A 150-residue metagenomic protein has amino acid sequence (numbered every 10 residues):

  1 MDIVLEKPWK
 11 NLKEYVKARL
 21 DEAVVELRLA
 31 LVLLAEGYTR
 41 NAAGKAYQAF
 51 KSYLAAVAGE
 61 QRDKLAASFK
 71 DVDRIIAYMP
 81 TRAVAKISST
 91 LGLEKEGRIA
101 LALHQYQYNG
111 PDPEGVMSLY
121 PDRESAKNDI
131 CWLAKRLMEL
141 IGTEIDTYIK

Functional and structural regions predicted by a protein language model:
M1-T39: Charged alpha-helical initiation segments
V4-P8, A55, R62-A67: Short, structured secondary-structure boundary patches
E22-V25, L29, Q48, A55 (+2 more regions): Charged, amphipathic alpha-helical oligomerization/scaffolding segments
L33, S52, G59-E60: Residue position in alpha-helical solenoids
A42-A43, A49: Solenoid-repeat scaffolds in large eukaryotic assemblies
D63-K150: Long, charged low-complexity segments
